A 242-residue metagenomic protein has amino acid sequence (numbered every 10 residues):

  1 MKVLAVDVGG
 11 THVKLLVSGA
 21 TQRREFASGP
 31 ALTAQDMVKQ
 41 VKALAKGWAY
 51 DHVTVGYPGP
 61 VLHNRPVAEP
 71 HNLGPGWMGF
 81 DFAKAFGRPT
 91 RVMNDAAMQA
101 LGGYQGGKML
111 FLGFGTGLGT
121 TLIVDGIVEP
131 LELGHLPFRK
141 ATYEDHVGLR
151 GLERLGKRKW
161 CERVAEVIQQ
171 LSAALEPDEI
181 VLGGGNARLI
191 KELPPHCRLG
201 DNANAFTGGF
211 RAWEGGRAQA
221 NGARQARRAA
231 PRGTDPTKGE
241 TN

Functional and structural regions predicted by a protein language model:
K2-K39, G47, L122, I127-R154 (+1 more regions): Short glycine-rich, Thr/Ser-proximal phosphate-binding strand/loop in the N-terminal lobe of ATP-dependent enzymes
V3-D7, H52-T54, M109-G113, V181: Short glycine-aspartate micro-motif
H12, L171-A203: Glycine-rich phosphate-binding loops at beta-strand->alpha-helix junctions
G29-K42, K46-T54, G59-K108, D145-V147 (+1 more regions): Glycine-rich phosphate-binding loop and adjoining helix at the ATP-binding site of ATP-dependent phosphoryl-transfer
N94-L131: Hydrophobic, well-structured mid-protein blocks that either form specific transmembrane helices
W160-A173: A short, acidic, amphipathic alpha-helical segment used as a generic capping/interface helix at domain edges
P231-N242: Long, low-complexity, intrinsically disordered segments
